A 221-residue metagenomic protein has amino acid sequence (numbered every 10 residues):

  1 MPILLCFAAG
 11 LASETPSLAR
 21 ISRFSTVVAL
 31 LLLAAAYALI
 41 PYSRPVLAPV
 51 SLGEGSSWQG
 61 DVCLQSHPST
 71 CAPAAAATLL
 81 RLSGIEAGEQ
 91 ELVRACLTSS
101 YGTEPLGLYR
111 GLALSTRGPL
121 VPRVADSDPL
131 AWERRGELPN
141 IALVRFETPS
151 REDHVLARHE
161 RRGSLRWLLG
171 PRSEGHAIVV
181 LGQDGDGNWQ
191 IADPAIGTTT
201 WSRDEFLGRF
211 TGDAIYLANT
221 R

Functional and structural regions predicted by a protein language model:
M1-A29, L33-S43, S150-R221: Noncatalytic regulatory segments and standalone regulatory/sensor domains
M1-G107: Active-site-adjacent structural segments surrounding the nucleophilic cysteine of cysteine proteases and isopeptidases
P73, E137-I141, P194: Proline-rich low-complexity regions
A76, L80-I85, L97, Y101 (+3 more regions): Sec-exported extracytoplasmic/periplasmic mature domains
Y101-L181: Predominantly the structural core of cysteine protease catalytic domains
